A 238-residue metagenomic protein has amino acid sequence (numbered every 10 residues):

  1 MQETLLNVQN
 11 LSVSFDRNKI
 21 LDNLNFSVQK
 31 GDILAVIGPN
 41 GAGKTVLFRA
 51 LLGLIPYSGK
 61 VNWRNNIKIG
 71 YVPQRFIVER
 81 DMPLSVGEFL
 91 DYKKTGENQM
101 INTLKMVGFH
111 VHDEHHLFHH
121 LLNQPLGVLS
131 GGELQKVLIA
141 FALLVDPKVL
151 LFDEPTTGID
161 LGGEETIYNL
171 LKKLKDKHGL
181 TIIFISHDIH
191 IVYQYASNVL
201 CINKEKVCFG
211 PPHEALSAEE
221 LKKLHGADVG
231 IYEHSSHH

Functional and structural regions predicted by a protein language model:
I37-P39: The feature captures the beta-strand-to-loop junction immediately N-terminal to the Walker
P125-L129: Conserved ABC ATPase signature
D146: Conserved catalytic motifs of ABC-family nucleotide-binding domains
L150-E154: Catalytic Walker B motif of ABC-type/P-loop ATPase nucleotide-binding domains
S186-H187: H-loop/switch region of ABC-family ATPase nucleotide-binding domains
V199-P212: H-loop (His-switch) and adjacent beta-strand-loop-beta switch element of ABC-type ATPase nucleotide-binding domains
H213-E219, L224-H238: ABC ATPase nucleotide-binding domains
